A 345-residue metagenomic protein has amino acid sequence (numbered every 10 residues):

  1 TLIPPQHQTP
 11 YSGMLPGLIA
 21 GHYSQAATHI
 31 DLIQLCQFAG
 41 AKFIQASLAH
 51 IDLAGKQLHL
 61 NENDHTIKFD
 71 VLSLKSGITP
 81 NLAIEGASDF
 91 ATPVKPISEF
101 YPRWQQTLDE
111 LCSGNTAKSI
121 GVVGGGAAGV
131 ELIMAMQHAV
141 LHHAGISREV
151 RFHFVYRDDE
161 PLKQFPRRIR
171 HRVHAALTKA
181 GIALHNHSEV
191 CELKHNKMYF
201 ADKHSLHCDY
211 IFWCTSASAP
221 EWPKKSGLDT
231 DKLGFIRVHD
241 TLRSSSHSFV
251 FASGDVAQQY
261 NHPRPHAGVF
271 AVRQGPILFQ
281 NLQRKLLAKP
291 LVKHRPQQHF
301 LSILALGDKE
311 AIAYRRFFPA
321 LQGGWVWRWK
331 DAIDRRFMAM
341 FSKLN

Functional and structural regions predicted by a protein language model:
T1-K42, E131-Q164: Beta1-alpha1 glycine-rich phosphate/pyrophosphate-binding loop at the start of Rossmann-like nucleotide-binding domains
P4-P5, G125, R157, D255 (+1 more regions): Cofactor-binding loop segments of dinucleotide-utilizing enzymes, especially the Rossmann-like FAD- and NAD(P)+-binding
F38-G121, F212: FAD-binding core/adjacent interface of flavoenzyme oxidoreductases
F43-I51, I67, H138-H239: A Rossmann-like FAD-binding core segment of flavoenzymes
D89-T116, S205-R273, Q280: FAD-site-proximal beta/loop scaffold in flavoenzymes
W104-E149: Rossmann-like NAD(P)H-binding beta-loop-alpha module
V256-G307: A conserved FAD-binding loop/helix module that cradles the flavin
D308-N345: C-terminal auxiliary extensions adjacent to catalytic cores
